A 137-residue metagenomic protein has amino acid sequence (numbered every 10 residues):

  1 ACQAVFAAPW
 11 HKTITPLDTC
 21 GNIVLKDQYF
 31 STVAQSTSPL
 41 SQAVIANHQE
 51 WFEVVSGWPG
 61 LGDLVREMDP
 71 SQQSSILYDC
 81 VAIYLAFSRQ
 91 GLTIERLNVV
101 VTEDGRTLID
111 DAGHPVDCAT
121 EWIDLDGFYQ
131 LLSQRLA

Functional and structural regions predicted by a protein language model:
A1-A137: N-terminal acidic, glycine/proline-rich low-complexity segments
